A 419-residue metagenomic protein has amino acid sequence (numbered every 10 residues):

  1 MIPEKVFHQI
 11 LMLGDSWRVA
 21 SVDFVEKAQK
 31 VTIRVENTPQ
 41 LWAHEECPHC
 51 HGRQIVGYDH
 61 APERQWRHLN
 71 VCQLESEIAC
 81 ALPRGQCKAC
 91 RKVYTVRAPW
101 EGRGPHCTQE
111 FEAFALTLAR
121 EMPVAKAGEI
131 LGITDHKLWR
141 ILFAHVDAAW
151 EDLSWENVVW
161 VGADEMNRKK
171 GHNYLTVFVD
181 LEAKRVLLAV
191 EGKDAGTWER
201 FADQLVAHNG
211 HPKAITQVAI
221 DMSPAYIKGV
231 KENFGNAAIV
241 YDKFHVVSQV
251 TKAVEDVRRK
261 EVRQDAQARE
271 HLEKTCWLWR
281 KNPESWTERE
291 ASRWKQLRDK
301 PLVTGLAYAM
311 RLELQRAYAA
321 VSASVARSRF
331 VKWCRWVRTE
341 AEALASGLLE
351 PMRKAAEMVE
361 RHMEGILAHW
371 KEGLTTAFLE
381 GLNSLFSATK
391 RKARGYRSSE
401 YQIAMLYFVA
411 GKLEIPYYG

Functional and structural regions predicted by a protein language model:
M1-A89, R97: Short, conserved DNA-binding cores of transcription-related domains
M1-T32, E36-Q40, T108-E110, F114 (+4 more regions): Long C-terminal interaction/binding lobes of large macromolecular proteins
K30-V31, R67-L69, G171-H172, V250-K252 (+1 more regions): Short, solvent-exposed polar/charged micro-motifs at secondary-structure junctions
H44, H49-V56, K170-H172, D180-L181 (+6 more regions): Acidic/histidine-rich catalytic cores and adjacent linkers of DNA breakage/strand-transfer/modification proteins
H51, Y58-N173, K213, I366-L367: Short, positively charged, Gly/Tyr-enriched micro-motifs that form contact patches at catalytic or ligand/partner
W100-G102, K213, A237, E261-D265: Short, polar/flexible loop-turn hinges at active-site or ligand-entry regions and domain interfaces
E165, E261, E380: Acidic-residue sensor for enzyme active/binding pockets
V246-Q267: Short alpha-helix plus adjacent loop in nuclease-associated cores
